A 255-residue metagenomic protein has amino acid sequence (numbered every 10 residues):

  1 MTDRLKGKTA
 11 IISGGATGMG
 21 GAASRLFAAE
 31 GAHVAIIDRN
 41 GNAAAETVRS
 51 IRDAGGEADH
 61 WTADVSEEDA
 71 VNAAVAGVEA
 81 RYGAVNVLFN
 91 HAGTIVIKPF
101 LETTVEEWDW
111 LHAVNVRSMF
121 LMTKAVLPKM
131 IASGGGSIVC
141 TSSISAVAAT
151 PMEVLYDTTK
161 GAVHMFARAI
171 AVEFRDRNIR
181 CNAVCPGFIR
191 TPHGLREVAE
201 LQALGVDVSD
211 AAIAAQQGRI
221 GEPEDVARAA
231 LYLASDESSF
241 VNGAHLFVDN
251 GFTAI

Functional and structural regions predicted by a protein language model:
F89, R175, R180, V241-G243: Short, small/polar-rich loop/turn modules that mediate ligand/substrate recognition or access, typified
K98-L101, A148-V154, D176-R177, G218 (+1 more regions): Active-site loop immediately N-terminal to the catalytic Tyr-X3-Lys motif of short-chain dehydrogenase/reductase
P99-F100, E107-D109, A211: Substrate-binding pocket helix/loop in short-chain dehydrogenase/reductase
F120, G135, R219-V248, T253: C-terminal substrate-recognition "lid" of short-chain dehydrogenase/reductases
T123, T159, A167: Active-site helix of classical SDR
P128, V172-D176, S239: Alpha-helical segment proximal to the catalytic Tyr-Lys
S143: Residue(s) in the substrate-gating loop at a strand-loop-helix junction that position the organic substrate next
